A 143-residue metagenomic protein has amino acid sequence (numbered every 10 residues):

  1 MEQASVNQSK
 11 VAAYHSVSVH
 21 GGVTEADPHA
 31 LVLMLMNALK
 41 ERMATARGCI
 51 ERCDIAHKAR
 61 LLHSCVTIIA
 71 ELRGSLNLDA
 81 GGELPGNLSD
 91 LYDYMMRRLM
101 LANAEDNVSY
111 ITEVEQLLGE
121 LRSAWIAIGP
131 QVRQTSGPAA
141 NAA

Functional and structural regions predicted by a protein language model:
M1-A143: C-terminal-biased regions
